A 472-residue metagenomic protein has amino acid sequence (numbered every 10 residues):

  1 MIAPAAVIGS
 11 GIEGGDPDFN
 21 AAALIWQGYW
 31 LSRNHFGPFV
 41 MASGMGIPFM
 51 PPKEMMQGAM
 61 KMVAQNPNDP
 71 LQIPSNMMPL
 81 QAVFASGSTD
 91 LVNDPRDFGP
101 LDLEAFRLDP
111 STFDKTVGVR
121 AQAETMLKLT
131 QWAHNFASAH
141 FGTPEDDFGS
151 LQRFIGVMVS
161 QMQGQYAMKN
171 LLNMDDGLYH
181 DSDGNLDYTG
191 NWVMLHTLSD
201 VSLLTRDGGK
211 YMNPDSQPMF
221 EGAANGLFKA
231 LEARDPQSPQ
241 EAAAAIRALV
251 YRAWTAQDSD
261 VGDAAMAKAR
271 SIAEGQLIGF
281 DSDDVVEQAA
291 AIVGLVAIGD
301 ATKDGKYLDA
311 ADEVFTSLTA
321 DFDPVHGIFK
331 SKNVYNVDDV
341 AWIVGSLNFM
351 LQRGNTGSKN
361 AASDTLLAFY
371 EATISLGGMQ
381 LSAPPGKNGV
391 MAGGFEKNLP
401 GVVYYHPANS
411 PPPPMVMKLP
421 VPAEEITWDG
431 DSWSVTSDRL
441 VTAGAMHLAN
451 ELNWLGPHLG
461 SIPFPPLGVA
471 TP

Functional and structural regions predicted by a protein language model:
M1-P472: Glycan-recognition and catalytic cores of secretory/periplasmic carbohydrate-active enzymes
